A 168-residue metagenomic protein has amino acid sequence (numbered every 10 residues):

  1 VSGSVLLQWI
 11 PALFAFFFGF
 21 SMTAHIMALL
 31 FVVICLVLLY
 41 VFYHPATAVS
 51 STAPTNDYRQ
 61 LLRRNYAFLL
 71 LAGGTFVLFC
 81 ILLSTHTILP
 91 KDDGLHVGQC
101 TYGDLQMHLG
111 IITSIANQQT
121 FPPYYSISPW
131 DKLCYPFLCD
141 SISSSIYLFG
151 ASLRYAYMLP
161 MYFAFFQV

Functional and structural regions predicted by a protein language model:
V1-L62: Membrane-embedded, hydrophobic transmembrane alpha-helices
V1-S2, F18-L29, Y66, S126-D131 (+1 more regions): Membrane-entry segments of alpha-helical transmembrane domains in multi-pass membrane proteins
L61-L82: Internal/C-terminal transmembrane anchor helices
F76-V168: Active-site lumenal/periplasmic loops and adjacent helix-entry segments of GT-C-fold, multi-pass membrane
